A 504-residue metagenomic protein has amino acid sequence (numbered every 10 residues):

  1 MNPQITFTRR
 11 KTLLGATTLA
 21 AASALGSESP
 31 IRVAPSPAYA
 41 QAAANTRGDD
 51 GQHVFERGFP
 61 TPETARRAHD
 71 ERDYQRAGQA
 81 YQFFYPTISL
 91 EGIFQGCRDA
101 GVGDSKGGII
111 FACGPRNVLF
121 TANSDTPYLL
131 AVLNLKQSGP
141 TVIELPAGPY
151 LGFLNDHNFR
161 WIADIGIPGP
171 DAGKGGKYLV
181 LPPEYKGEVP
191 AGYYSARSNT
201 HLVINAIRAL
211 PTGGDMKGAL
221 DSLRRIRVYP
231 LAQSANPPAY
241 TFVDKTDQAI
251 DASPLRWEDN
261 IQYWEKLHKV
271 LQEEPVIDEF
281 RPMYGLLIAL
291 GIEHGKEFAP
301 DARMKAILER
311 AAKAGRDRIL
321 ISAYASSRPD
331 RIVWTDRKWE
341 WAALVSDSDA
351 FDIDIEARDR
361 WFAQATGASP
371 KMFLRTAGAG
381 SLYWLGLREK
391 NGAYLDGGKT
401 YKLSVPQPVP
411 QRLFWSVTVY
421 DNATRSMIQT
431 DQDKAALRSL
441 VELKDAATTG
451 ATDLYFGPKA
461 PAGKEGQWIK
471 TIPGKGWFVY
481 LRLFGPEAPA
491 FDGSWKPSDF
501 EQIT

Functional and structural regions predicted by a protein language model:
M1-S23, I31-P35: N-terminal secretory signal peptides
P3, S29-I31, Q52-H53, G107: Residue-level marker of intrinsically disordered, low-complexity segments enriched for small/polar residues
L25-P30, Q41: Bacterial Sec-dependent signal peptides at the C-terminal "C-region" and cleavage site
Y39-T504: A compositional/structural signature for long, glycine/proline-rich flexible linkers and loops on extracytoplasmic
